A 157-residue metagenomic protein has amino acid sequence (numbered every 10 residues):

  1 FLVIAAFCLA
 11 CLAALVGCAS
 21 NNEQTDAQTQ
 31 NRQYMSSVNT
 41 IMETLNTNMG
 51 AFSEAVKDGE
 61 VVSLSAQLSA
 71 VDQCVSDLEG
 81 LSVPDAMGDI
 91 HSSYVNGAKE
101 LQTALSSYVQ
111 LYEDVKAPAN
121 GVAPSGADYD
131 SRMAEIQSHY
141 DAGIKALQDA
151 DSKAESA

Functional and structural regions predicted by a protein language model:
F1-A5: Bacterial N-terminal signal peptides that target proteins for export
A13-G17: C-terminal motif of bacterial Sec signal peptides marking the signal peptidase cleavage site
A19-A70, D151-A157: Immediate post-signal-peptide N-terminus of mature secreted/exported proteins
M35-K57, V95-N120: Regular secondary-structure segments
L45-M49, L68-E79, L105-Y112, K116 (+1 more regions): Extended amphipathic alpha-helical scaffold segments
S53-S63, A86, A117-A127: Charged, low-complexity interaction regions
D72-K99, Y112, A157: Short, solvent-exposed, charged loop/turn and helix-capping segments that join or cap alpha-helices on peripheral
S106-Q148: Polar/charged, Q/E/K-enriched amphipathic alpha-helical segments with strong coiled-coil propensity that act as
